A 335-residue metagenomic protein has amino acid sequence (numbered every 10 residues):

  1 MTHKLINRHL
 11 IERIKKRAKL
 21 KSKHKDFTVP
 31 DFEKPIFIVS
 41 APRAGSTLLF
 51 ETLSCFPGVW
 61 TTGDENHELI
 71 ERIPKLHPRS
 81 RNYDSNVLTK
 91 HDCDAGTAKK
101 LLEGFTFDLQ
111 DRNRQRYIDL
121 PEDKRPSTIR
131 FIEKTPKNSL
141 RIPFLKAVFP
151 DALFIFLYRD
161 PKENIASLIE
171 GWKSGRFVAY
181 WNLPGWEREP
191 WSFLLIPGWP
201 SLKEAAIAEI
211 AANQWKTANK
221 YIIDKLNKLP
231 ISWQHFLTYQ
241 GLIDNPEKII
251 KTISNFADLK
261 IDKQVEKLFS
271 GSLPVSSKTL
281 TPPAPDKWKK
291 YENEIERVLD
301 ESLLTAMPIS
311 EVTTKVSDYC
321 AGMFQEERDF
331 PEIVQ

Functional and structural regions predicted by a protein language model:
M1-I36, V178, N182, E187-F236 (+1 more regions): PAPS-dependent sulfotransferases, especially Golgi type II membrane carbohydrate sulfotransferases
M1-Q115, W186, F330: PAPS-dependent sulfotransferase catalytic core
I38-S40, F131-K134, F156-Y158, F236-Y239: Short beta-strand segments
T47-F50, E68-E71, S139-R141, K162-S167 (+1 more regions): Short catalytic/ligand-binding loop motif for oxyanion handling, primarily in non-cytosolic enzymes, centered on
F56, F149, L229: Acidic-histidine catalytic/liganding microenvironments
L109-R141: Glycine-rich phosphate-binding loop used to anchor ATP phosphates in small-molecule kinases, encompassing both
K134-T135, V148-G171: Conserved phosphate-donor/acceptor-positioning beta-strand/loop module used by diverse small-molecule
R141-A147: A short acidic, amphipathic alpha-helical/loop segment
